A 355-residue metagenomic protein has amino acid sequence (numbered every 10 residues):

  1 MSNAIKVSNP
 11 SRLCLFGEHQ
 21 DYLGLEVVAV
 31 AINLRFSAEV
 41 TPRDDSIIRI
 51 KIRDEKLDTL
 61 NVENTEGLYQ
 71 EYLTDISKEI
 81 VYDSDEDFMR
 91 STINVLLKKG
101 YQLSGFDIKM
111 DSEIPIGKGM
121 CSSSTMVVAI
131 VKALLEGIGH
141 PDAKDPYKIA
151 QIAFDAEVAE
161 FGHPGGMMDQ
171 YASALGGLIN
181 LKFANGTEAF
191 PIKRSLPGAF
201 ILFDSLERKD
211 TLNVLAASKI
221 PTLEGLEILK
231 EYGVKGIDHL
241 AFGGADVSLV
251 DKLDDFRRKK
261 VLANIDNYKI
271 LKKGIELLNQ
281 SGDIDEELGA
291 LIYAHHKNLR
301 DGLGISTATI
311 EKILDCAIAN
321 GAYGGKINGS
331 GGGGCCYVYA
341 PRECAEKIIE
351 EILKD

Functional and structural regions predicted by a protein language model:
M1-L13, D21-Y22, Y82-R194, A319 (+1 more regions): Gly/Ser-rich oxyanion-binding loop with an adjacent helix/lid that shapes the negatively charged ligand pocket
S2-F16, S37-E86, V95-K98, Q102 (+2 more regions): C-terminal nucleotide
G24-D44: Structural signature of FAD isoalloxazine-binding scaffolds in flavoprotein oxidoreductases
G24-E26, I116-M120, K209-N213, R300-D301: A generic structural signal for short coil/turn motifs at secondary-structure boundaries
V30, M126, D145-I149, H163 (+3 more regions): Short acidic-hydrophobic sequence patches enriched in Asp/Glu that either
T125, C336-Y339: FabD-like malonyl-/acyl-CoA
G333: Glycine-rich phosphate-binding loops that contact phosphosugars or nucleotide phosphates
